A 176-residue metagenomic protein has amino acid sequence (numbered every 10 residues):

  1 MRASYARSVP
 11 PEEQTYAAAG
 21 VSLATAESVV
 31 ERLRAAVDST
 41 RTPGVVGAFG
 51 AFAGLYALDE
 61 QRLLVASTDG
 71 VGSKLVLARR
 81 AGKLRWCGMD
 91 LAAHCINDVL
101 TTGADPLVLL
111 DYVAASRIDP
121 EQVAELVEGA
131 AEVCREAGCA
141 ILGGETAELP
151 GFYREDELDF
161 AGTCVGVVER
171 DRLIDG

Functional and structural regions predicted by a protein language model:
R2, V9-G44: N-terminal amphipathic/basic leader segments beginning at the initiator methionine
Y5-S8, Y112: Detector for intrinsically disordered, low-structure N-terminal pre-sequences
R32-G176: Glycine-rich phosphate/pyrophosphate-binding loop regions near the starts of catalytic domains
